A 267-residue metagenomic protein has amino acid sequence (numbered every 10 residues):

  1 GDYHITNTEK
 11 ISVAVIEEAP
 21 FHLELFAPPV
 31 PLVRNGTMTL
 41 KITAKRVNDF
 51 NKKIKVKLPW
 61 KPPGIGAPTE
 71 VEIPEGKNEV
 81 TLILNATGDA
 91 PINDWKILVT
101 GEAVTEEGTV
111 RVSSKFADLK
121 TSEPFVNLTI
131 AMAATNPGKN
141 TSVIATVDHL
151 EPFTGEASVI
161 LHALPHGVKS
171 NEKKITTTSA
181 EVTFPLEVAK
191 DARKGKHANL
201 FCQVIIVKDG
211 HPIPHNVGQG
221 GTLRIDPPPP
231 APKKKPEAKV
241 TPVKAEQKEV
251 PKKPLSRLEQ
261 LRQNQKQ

Functional and structural regions predicted by a protein language model:
G1-Q267: Long beta-sheet-rich domains in secretory-pathway and surface-associated proteins
